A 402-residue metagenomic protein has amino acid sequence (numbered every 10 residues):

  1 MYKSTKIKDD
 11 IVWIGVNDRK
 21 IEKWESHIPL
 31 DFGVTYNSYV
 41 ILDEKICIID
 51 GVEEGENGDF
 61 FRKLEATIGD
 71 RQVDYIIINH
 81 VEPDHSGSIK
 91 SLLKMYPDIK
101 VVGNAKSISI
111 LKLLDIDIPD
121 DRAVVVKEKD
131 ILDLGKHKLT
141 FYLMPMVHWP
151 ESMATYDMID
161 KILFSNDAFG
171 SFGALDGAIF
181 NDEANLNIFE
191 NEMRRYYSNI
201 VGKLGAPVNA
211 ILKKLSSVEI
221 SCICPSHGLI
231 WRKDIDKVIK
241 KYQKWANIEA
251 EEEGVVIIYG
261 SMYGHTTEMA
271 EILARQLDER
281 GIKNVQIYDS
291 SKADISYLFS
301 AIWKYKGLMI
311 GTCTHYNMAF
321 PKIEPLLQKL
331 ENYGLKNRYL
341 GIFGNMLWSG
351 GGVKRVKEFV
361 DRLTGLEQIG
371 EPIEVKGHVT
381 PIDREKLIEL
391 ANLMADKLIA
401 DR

Functional and structural regions predicted by a protein language model:
S4-L64, A154-D157, K161-S165, T266: Conserved beta-strand hairpin/beta-sheet module of binuclear metal-dependent hydrolase folds, prominently
T5-D9, V102-S152, A210-L212: Metallo-beta-lactamase
E44, G55-V102: Active-site metal-binding motif and surrounding structural segment of the metallo-beta-lactamase
I49-G51, V73-V81, V101-N104, L163-D167 (+1 more regions): Active-site neighborhood of phospho(di)ester-bond hydrolases with catalytic His/Asp-centered motifs
S88, D294-L298: Short acidic active-site motifs
H148-S152, A168-G202, A246-E251: Active-site-proximal loop/helix segment associated with metal-binding centers of metalloenzymes
L175, N185-I223, H227-I230, I272-Y288 (+1 more regions): FMN-binding flavodoxin-like domain, especially the glycine-rich phosphate-binding loop
C222-E251: Short N-terminal or domain-adjacent regulatory/targeting segments
